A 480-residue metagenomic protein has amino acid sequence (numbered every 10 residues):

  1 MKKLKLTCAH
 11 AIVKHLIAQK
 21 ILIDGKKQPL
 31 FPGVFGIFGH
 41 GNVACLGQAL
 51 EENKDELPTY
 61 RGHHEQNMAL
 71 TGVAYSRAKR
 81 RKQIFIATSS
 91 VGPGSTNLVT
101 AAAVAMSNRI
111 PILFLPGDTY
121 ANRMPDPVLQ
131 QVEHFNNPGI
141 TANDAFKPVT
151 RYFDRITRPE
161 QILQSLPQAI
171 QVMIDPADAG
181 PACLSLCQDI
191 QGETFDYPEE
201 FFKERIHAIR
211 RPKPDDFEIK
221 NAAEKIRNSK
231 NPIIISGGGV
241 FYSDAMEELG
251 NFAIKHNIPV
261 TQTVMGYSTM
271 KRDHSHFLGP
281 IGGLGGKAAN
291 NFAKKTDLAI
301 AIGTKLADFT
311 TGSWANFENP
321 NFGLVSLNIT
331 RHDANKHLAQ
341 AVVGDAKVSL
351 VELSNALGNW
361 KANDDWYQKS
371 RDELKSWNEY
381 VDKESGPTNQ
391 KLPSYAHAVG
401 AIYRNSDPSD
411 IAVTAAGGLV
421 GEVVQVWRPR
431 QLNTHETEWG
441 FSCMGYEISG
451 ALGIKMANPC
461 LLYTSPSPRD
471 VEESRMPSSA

Functional and structural regions predicted by a protein language model:
K2, Q188-F217, N221: Aromatic-enriched
K5-T100: N-terminal cofactor/phosphate-binding cores enriched in small/glycine residues, especially glycine-rich loops such as
A9-L30, Y75-K82, V172-D178, I219-P232 (+3 more regions): Glycine-rich phosphate/diphosphate-binding loops that line cofactor/substrate pockets in enzymes
V34-L46, L50, L374-C460: Active-site diphosphate/adenylate-binding microenvironment
R77-A78, G238-V325, V426-L461: Glycine-rich, anion-gripping cofactor-binding loops and their flanking helix/strand elements in enzyme active sites
R77-S89, G94-P116, D144-E200, K225 (+2 more regions): Structural signature of the thiamine diphosphate
T157-E160, C183-S185, P198, V325-A416: Phosphate/pyrophosphate-binding active-site segments
Y463-A480: Single conserved hydrophobic/aromatic residue that forms the stacking wall/gate of nucleotide- or nucleobase-binding
